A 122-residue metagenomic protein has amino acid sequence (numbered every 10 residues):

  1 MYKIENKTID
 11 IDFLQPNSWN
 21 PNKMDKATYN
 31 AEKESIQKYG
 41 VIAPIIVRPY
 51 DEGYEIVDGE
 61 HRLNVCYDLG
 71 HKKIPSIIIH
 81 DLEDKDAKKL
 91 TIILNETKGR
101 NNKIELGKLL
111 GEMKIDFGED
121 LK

Functional and structural regions predicted by a protein language model:
M1-I79, K88-K122: Short, charged/polar connector segments at secondary-structure boundaries
E83: RNase H-like two-metal-ion nuclease catalytic core shared by retroviral integrases and related mobile-element nucleases
